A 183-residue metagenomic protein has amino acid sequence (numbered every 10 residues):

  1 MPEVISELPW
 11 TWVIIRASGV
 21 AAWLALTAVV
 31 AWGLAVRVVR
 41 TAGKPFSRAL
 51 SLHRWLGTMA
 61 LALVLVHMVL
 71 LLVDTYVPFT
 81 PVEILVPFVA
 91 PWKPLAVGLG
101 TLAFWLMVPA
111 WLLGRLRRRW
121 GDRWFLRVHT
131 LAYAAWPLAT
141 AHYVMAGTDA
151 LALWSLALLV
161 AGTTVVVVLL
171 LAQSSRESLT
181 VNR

Functional and structural regions predicted by a protein language model:
M1-R183: Membrane-embedded alpha-helical bundles that constitute the cytochrome b-like, heme-associated redox core of multi-pass
